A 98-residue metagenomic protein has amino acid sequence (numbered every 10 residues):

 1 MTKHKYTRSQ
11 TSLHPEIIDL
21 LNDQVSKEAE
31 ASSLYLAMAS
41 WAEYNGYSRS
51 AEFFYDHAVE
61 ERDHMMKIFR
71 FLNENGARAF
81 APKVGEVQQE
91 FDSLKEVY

Functional and structural regions predicted by a protein language model:
M1-Y98: Iron-associated oxidoreductase/ferritin-like identity signal
